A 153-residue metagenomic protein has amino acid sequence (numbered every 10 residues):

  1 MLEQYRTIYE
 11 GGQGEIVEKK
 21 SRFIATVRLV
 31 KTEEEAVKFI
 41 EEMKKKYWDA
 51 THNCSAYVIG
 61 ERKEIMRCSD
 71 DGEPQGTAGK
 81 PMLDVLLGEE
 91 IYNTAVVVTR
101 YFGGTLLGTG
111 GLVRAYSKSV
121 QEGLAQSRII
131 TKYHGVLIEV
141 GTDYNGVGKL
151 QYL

Functional and structural regions predicted by a protein language model:
M1-T77: C-terminal regulatory domains involved in ligand/effector binding and gene-expression control
Y5-R6, N145-L153: Terminal interaction module
G14-E18, Q126-T131, Y152: Short, flexible, solvent-exposed loop/turn segments with mixed acidic/basic and small polar residues
I24-A25, R67-S69, T99-G103, V136: Short hinge/gating elements
T26, C54-S55, N93-V96, L137-E139: Structural motif
A36-F39, Y116, K149-L153: Hydrophobic side chains in well-ordered alpha-helices
A78-Q126: Active-site beta-strand/loop microenvironment that shapes enzyme catalytic pockets
I130-G146: Short glycine-/aliphatic-rich beta-strand segments at the starts of folded cytosolic domains
